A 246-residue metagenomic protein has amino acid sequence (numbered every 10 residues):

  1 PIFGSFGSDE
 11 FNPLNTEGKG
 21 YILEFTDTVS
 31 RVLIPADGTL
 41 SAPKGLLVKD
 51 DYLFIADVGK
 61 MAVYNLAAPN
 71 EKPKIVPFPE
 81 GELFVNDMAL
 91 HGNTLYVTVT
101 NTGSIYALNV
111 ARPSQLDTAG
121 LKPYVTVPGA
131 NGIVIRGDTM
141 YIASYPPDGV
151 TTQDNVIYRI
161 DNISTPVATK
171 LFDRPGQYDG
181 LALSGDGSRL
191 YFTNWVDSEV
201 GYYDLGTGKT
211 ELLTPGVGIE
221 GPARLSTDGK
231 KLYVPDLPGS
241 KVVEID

Functional and structural regions predicted by a protein language model:
P1-T16, L53-K60, Y96-G103, M140-T152 (+2 more regions): Conserved beta-strand positions in repeat-built beta-propeller and related beta-rich domains
F3-D27, R31-A36: N-terminal carbohydrate-binding/catalytic regions of secreted carbohydrate-active enzymes
L14, G18-L23, K60-A62, S104-A107 (+3 more regions): A short loop-to-beta-strand structural motif that recurs across blades of beta-propeller domains
F25-V29, N65-N70, N109-S114, D161-P166 (+2 more regions): Short loop/turn segments that connect beta-strands within beta-propeller blades
V29-A36, N70-F78, Q115-V125, P166-D173 (+1 more regions): A short beta-strand motif characteristic of beta-propeller blades
D37-F54, P79-Y96, T126-T139, A143-G149 (+4 more regions): Beta-rich, blade/repeat-based domains predominating in secreted/periplasmic proteins but also intracellular
V58, A62-V110: Hydrophobic alpha-helical segments and helix pairs
R189-D246: C-terminal appended segment following the main domain
